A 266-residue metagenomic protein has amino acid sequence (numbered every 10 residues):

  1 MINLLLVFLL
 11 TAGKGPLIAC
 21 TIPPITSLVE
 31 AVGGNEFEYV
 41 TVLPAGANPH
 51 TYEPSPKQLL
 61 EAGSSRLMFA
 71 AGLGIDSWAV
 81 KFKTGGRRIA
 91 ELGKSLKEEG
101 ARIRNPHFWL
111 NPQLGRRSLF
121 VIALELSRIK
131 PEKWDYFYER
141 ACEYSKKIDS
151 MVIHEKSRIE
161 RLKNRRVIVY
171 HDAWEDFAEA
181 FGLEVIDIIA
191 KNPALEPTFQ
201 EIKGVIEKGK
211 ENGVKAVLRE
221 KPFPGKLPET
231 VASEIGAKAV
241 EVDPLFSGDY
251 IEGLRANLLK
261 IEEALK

Functional and structural regions predicted by a protein language model:
M1-V7: Sec-dependent signal peptide recognition, specifically the positively charged N-region followed immediately by
G13-K266: Extracytoplasmic metal-acquisition and chelation regions
